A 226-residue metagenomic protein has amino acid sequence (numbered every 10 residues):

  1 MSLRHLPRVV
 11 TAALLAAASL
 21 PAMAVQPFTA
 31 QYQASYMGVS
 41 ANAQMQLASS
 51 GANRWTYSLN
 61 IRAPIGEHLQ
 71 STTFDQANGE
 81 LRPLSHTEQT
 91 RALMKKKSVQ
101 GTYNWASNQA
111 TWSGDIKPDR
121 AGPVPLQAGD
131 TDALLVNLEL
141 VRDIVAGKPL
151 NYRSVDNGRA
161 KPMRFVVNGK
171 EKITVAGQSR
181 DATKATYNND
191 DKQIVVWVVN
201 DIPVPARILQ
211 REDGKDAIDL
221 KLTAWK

Functional and structural regions predicted by a protein language model:
S2-T11: Bacterial N-terminal signal peptides that target proteins for export
L6, D75, D132-A133, K226: General structural signal for secondary-structure boundaries
A12-A13, E139: Compositionally biased, intrinsically disordered low-complexity segments
S19-A22: N-terminal signal peptide c-region/cleavage motif recognized by signal peptidases
V25-S107, R142-K226: Acidic, serine/threonine-rich low-complexity disordered tracts
K95-R142: Hydrophobic, well-structured mid-protein blocks that either form specific transmembrane helices
